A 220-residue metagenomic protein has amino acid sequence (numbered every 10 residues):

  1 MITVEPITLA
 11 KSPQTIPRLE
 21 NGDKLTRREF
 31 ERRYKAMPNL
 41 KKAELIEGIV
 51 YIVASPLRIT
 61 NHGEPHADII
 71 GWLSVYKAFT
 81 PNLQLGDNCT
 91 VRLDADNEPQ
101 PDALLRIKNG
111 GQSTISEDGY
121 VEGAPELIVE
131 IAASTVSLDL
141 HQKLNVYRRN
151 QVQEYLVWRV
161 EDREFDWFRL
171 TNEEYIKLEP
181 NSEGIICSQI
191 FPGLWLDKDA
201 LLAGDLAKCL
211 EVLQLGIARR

Functional and structural regions predicted by a protein language model:
M1-R220: Gly/Pro/Ser/Thr-rich low-complexity, intrinsically disordered segments predominantly at protein N-termini
